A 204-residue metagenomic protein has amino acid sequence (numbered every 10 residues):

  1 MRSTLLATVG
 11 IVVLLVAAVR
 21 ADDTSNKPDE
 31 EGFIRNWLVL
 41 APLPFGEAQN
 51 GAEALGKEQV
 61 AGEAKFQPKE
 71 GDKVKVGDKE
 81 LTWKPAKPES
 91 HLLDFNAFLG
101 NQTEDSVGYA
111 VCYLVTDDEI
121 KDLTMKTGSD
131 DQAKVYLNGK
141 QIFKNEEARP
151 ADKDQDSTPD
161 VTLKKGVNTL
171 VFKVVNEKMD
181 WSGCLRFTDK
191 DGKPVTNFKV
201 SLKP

Functional and structural regions predicted by a protein language model:
A7-V16: Bacterial N-terminal signal peptides
A17-A21: Sec/Tat signal peptide C-region and signal peptidase I cleavage site
D22-L92, V171-P204: Accessory carbohydrate-binding/adhesion or oligomerization-edge regions at the termini of glycan-active proteins
A97-G108, E146-D152: Extracellular beta-rich ligand/substrate-recognition surface
A97-Q102, V111-L114, T158-T162: Beta-strand-rich interaction surfaces with strong enrichment in secreted/lumenal proteins
V107, V115-T124: Extended extracellular/luminal ectodomain segments enriched in beta-structured repeat modules
K121-Y136, L170: Aromatic-lined ligand-binding clefts that engage carbohydrates, nucleic acids, or primary amines
K134-R186: Beta-strand-rich ligand-recognition modules
